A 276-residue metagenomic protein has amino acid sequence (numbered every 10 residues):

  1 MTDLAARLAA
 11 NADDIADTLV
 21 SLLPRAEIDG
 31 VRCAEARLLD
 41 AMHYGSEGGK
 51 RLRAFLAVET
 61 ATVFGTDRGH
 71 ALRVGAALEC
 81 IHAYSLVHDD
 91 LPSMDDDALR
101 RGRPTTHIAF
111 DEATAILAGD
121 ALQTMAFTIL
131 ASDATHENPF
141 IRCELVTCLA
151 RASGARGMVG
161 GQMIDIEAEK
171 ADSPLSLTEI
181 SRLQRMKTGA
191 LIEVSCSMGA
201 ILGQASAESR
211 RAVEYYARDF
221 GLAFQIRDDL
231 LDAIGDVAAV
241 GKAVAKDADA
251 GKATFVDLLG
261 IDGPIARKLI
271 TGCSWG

Functional and structural regions predicted by a protein language model:
M1-A26: N-terminal amphipathic/basic leader segments beginning at the initiator methionine
V20, I28-G276: Mg2+-dependent prenyl diphosphate-binding active-site environment of isoprenoid biosynthetic enzymes
